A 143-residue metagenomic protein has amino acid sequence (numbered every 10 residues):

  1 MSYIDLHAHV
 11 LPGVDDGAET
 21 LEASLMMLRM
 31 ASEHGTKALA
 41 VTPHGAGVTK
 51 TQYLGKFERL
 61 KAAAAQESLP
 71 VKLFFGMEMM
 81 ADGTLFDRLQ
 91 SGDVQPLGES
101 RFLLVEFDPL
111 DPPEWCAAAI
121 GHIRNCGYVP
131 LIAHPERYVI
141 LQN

Functional and structural regions predicted by a protein language model:
M1-P70: An N-terminally biased module of ancient metal coordination in phosphate/nucleic-acid-related enzymes
K50-N143: Extended substrate/RNA-proximal surfaces in nucleic-acid metabolism proteins
